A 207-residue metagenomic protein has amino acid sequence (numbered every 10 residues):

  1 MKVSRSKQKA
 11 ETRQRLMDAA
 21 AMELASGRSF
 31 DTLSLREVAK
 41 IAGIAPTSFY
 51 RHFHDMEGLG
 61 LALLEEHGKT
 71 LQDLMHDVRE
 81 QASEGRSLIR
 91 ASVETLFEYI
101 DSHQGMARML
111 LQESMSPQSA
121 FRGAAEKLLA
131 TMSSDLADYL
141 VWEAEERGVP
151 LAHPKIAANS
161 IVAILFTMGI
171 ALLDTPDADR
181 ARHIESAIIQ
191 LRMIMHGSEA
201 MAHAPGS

Functional and structural regions predicted by a protein language model:
M1-E11, G148-L151, A202-S207: N-terminal intrinsically disordered/low-complexity leader segments
K9-A21, V38, L63-L71, L136: Generic hydrophobic, amphipathic alpha-helix propensity
R15, S26-G58, A62: Helix-turn-helix
F53, G60-H67, L110, M132: Alpha-helical DNA-contacting segments of helix-turn-helix folds
A62, H76-S102, I161, I184: Hydrophobic alpha-helical connector segments
D73, S119-E145, K155-N159, T167 (+3 more regions): Amphipathic alpha-helical packing segments from all-alpha helical-bundle domains
E98, S134, D138-W142, T167-S207: C-terminal peripheral helix-coil segments that are non-catalytic and often amphipathic
D101-A120, A137, I170, D174: Amphipathic alpha-helical segments used for helix-helix packing
